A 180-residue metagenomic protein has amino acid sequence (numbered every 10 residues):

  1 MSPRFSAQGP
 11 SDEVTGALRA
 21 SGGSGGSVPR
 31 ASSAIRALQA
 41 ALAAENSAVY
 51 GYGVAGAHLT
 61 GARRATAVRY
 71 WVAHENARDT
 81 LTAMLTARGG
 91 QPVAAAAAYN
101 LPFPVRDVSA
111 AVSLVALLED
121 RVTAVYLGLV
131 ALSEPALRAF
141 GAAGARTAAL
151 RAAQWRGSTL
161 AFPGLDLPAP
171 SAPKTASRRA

Functional and structural regions predicted by a protein language model:
M1-A180: All-alpha RGS (Regulator of G-protein Signaling) helical domain and cognate RGS-like helical scaffolds
